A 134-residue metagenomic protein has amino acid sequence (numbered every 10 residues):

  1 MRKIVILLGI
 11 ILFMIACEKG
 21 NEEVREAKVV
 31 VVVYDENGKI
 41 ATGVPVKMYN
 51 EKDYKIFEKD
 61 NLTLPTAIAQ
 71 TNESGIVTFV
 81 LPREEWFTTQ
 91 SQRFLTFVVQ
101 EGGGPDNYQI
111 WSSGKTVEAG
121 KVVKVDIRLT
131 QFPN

Functional and structural regions predicted by a protein language model:
M1-I4: Positively charged n-region of N-terminal signal peptides that target proteins for export
M14-A16: C-terminal motif of bacterial Sec signal peptides marking the signal peptidase cleavage site
E18-G20: Bacterial signal peptide processing site
A27-D35: A short, amphipathic beta-strand motif
N37-L62: Short, ordered, surface-exposed loop/turn motifs in non-cytosolic proteins
E58-P82: Short, acidic Ser/Thr/Gly-rich low-complexity loop/linker segments typical of extracellular and cell-surface proteins
L81, E85-P105: A short, solvent-exposed beta-strand micro-motif common in secreted/extracellular proteins
S113-N134: Extracellular beta-sheet/turn segments enriched in Thr/Pro/Gly and aliphatic residues
